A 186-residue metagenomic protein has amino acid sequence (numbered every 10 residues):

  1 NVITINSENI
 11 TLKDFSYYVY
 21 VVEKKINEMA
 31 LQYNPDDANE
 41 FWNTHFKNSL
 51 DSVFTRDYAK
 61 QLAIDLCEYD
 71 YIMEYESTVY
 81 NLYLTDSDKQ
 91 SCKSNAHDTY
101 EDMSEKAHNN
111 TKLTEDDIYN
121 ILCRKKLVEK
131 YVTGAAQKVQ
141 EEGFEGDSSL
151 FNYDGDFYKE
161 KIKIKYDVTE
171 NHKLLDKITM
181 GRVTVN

Functional and structural regions predicted by a protein language model:
N1, S104-N186: PPIase-associated folding chaperone regions across multiple families
N1-L113: N-terminal targeting/tethering segments
